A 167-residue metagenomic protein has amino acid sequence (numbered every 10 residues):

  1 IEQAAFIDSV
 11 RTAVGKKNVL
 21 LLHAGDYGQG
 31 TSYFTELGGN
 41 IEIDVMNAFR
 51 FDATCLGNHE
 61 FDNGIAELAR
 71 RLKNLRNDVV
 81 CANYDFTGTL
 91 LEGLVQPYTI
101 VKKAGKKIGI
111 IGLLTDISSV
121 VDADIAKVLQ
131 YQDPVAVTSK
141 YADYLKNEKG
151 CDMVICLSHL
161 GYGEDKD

Functional and structural regions predicted by a protein language model:
I1-D167: Acidic, metal/ion-coordinating pockets
